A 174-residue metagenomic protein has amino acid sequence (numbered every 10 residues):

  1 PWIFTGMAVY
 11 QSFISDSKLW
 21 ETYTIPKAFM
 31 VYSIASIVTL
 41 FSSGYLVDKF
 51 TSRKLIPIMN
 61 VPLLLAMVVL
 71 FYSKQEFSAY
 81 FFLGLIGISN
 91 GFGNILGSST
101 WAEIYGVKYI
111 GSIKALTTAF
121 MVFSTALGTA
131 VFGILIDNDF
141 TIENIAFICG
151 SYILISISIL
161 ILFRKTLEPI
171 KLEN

Functional and structural regions predicted by a protein language model:
P1-L40: Extracytoplasmic gate region of multi-pass secondary transporters
T39-T51, I136-D137: Helix-to-loop junctions at the C-terminal end of transmembrane segments in multipass secondary transporters
K54-V69: Structural signature of the two symmetry-related core transmembrane helices
Y72-F82: Helix-loop junctions at membrane interfaces in 12-TM secondary transporters
F92-Y105: Intracellular juxtamembrane helix-capping segments at the cytosolic ends of symmetry-related transmembrane helices
V107-D139: A late C-terminal transmembrane helix in Major Facilitator Superfamily
I134-Y152: A membrane-interface helix-boundary motif in multi-pass transporters
F147-N174: Multi-pass alpha-helical transporter architecture, strongest for 12-TM Major Facilitator/SLC carriers used
